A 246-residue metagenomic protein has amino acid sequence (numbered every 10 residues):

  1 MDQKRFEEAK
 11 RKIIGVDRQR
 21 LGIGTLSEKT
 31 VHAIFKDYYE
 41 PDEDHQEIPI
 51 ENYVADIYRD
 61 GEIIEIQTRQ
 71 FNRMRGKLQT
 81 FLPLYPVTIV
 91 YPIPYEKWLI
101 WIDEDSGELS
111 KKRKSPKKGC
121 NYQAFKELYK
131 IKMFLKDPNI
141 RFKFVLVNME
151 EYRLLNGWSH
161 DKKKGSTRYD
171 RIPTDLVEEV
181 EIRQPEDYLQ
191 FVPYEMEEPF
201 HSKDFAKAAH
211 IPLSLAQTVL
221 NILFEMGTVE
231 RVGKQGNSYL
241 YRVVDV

Functional and structural regions predicted by a protein language model:
M1-V54: Acidic-basic catalytic patches of nuclease active cores, encompassing PD-(D/E)XK and other metal-cofactor nuclease
F35, A55-Q70, M74, F81 (+1 more regions): Conserved catalytic cores of phosphodiester-cleaving nucleases, focusing on short active-site segments
G76-P138: A basic- and aromatic-enriched beta-loop-alpha substructure that forms the phosphate/nucleotide- and DNA/RNA-contacting
K111-R183: Long, low-complexity, charged/polar intrinsically disordered regions in eukaryotic proteins
M196-A208: Short acidic, hydrophobic short linear motifs in intrinsically disordered regions
I211-F224: Short amphipathic alpha-helical interaction segments
F224-K234: A short, conserved structural fragment
K234-V246: Short, cationic-aromatic polyanion-contact patches
